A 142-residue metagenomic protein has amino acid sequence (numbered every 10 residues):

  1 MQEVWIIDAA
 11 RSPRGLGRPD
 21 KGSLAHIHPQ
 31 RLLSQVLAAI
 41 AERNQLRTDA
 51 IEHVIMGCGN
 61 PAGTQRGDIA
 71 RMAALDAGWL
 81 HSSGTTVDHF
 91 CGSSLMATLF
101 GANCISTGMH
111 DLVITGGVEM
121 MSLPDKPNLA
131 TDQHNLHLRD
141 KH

Functional and structural regions predicted by a protein language model:
M1-Q2, S12, L16-T48, G63-G67 (+1 more regions): Acyl-thioester C-C bond-transforming condensing/cleaving domain
A50-G57, I114: Short glycine-rich phosphate-binding loop at a beta-alpha junction
M56-T64: A glycine-/small-polar-enriched, mobile loop at the entrance of the PLP active site in fold-type I
